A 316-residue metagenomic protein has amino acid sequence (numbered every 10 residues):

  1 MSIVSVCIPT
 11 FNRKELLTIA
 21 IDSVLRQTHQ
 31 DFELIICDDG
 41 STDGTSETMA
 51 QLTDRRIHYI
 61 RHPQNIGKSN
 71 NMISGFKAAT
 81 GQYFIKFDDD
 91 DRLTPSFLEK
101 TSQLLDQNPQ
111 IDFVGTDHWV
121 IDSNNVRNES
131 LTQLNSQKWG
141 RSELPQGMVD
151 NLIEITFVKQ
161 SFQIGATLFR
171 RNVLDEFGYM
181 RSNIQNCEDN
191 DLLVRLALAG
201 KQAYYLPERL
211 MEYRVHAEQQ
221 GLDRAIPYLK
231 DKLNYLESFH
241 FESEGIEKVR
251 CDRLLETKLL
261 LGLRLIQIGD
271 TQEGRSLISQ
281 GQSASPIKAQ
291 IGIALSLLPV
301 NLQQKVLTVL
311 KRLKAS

Functional and structural regions predicted by a protein language model:
M1-L25: N-proximal low-complexity "stem/linker" segments adjacent to membrane-targeting elements
V6, K138-P227: Conserved nucleotide-sugar donor-binding catalytic segment
T18, D43-Q51, R92, S96: Acidic helix N-cap motif at the loop->helix transition within catalytic regions of sugar-transfer enzymes
S23, D38-E47, Q64, D88: A conserved acidic beta->alpha catalytic loop
H62-A79, D89: Glycine-rich, basic loop-to-helix element that forms the pyrophosphate-binding segment of sugar-nucleotide handling
N70, E99-K100, L104, Q110-V173: Flexible acidic/His/Gly-enriched loops in nucleotide-sugar-dependent glycosyltransferase catalytic domains
F84: Short aromatic/hydrophobic "clamp" motif used to bind/position activated sugar donors
K201, E208-A217, G221-K248, Q267 (+1 more regions): Catalytic core of nucleotide-sugar-dependent glycosyltransferases
